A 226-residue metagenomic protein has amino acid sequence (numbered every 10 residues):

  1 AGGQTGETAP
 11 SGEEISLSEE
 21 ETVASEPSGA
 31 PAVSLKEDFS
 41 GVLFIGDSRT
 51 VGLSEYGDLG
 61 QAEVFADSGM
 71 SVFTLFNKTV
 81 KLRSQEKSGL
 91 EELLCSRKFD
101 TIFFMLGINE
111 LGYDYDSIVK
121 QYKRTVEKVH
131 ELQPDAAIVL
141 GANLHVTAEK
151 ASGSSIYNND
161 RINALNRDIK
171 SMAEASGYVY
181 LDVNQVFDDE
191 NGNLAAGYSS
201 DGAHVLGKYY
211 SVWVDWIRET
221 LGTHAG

Functional and structural regions predicted by a protein language model:
A1-I45, T50, S54-E55, A225: N-terminal secretory targeting modules
A32-Q121: Conserved SGNH/GDSL esterase-like catalytic core that processes O-acyl groups on lipids and polysaccharides
E92-L93, R124, K128-V129, W216 (+1 more regions): A generic secondary-structure signal
M105, G141-A142: Alpha/beta-hydrolase-fold catalytic nucleophile elbow
S117-T125, N159-N163: Charged helix-capping and loop-helix junction motifs
Q133-A137: A short helix->loop->beta-strand "cap" motif at the edges of active sites that frequently abuts
V146-G226: Catalytic His-Asp segment of secreted/periplasmic serine-dependent ester chemistry enzymes
